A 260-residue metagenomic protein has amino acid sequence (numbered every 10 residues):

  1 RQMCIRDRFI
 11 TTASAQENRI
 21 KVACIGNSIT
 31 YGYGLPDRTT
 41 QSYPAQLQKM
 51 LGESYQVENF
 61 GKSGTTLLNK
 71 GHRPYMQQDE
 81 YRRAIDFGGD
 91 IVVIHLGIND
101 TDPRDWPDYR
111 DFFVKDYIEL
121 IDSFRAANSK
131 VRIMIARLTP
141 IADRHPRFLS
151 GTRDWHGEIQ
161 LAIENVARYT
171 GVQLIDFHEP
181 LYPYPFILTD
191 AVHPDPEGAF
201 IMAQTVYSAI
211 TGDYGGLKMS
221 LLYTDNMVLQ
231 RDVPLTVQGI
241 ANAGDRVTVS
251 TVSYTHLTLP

Functional and structural regions predicted by a protein language model:
R1-D7, T255-P260: Conserved small/polar residues in nucleotide/adenosyl-binding loops
A13-A15: Boundary at the C-terminal end of the N-terminal hydrophobic targeting segment
N18-C24, I29-I118, D154: Conserved SGNH/GDSL esterase-like catalytic core that processes O-acyl groups on lipids and polysaccharides
L35, L138-G215: Catalytic His-Asp segment of secreted/periplasmic serine-dependent ester chemistry enzymes
H95-T101, D122-G157: Active-site segments of SGNH/GDSL-like serine hydrolases that catalyze O-acetyl group transfer/hydrolysis on lipids
Y117-I121, Q160: Generic structural signal for well-ordered alpha-helices, preferentially at hydrophobic/aromatic core positions
D213-M227: Short, compositionally biased P/S/T/A/G/V-rich stretches that sit at domain boundaries
T224-L257: Ser/Thr-rich low-complexity repeats and stalk/linker segments
